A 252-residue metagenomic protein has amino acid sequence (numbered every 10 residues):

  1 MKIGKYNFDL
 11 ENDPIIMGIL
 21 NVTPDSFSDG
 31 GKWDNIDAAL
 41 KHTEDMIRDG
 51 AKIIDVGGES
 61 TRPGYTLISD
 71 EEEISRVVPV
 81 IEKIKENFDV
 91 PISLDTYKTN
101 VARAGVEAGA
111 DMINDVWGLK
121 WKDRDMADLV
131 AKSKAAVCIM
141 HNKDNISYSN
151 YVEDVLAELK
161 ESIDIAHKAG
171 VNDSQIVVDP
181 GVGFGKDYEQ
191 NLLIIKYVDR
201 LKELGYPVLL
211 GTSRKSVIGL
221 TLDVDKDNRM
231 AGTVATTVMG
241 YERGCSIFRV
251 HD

Functional and structural regions predicted by a protein language model:
I3, E11, S28-H42, T61-P79 (+7 more regions): Active-site-adjacent loop and "lid" segments of alpha/beta metabolic enzymes
P24: Catalytic-pocket segment enriched in acidic/His residues
K41-G57, G244: Catalytic domains of carbohydrate-active enzymes, especially glycoside hydrolases
